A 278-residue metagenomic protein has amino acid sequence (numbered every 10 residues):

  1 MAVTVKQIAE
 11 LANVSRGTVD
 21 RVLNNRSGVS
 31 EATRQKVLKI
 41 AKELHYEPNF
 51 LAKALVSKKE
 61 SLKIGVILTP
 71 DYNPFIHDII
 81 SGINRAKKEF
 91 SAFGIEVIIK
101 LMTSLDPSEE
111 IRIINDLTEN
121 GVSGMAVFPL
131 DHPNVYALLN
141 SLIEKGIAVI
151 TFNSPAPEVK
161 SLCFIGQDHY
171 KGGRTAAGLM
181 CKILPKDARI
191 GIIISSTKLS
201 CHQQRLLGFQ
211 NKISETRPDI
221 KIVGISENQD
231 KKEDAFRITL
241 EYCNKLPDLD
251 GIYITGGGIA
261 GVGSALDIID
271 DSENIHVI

Functional and structural regions predicted by a protein language model:
M1-A54, K58: N-terminal helix-turn-helix DNA-binding module of bacterial transcription factors
N49-R112: Amphipathic helical "hinge" segments at domain boundaries
T69-H77, I99-E109, D131, I165-T175 (+3 more regions): Hinge/beta->alpha junction and helix N-cap segments in small-molecule ligand-binding domains
E89-F93, K145, I213-I220, L246-P247 (+1 more regions): Short helix-capping segments at alpha-helix termini
A126-S141, F209, E227-I278: Hydrophobic alpha-helical
P133-K171: Flexible loop/hinge segments that line or gate small-molecule binding clefts
R174-I190: A conserved helix-loop-strand patch within extracytoplasmic ligand-binding domains of the periplasmic binding
